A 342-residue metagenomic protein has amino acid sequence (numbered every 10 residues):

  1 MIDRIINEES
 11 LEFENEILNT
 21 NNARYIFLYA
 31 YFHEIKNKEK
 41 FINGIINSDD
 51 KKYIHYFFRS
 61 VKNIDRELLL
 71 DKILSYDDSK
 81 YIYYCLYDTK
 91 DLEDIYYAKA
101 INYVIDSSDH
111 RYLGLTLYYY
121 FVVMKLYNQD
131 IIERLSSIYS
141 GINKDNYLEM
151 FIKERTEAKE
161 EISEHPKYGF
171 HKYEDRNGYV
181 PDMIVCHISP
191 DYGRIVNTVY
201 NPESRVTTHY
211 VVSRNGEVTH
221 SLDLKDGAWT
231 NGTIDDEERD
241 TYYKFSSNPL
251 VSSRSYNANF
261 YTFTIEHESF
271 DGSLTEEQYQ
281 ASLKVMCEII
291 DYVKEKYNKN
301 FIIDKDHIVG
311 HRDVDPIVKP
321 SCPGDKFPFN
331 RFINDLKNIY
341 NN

Functional and structural regions predicted by a protein language model:
M1-I152: Ankyrin repeat (ANK) tandem alpha-helical domains that serve as protein-protein interaction scaffolds, prominent
E9-E12, L74, T198-Y200, L224-K225 (+2 more regions): "Short basic amphipathic alpha-helical interaction patches in structured regions
D65, D91-L92, V123, N143 (+4 more regions): Structural alpha-beta junctions
L86-D88, L224-D236, I289-K296: Short regulatory "switch" loops immediately downstream of catalytic or recognition motifs within protein catalytic
D91-I95, R111, D235-N248, S252-R254 (+1 more regions): Intrinsically disordered, low-complexity coil segments
E133, D191, D315: Alpha-helical and His/Cys-centered functional microenvironments
F151-A258: N-terminal catalytic cores of peptidoglycan-degrading enzymes
I152-E164, F260, T264, E268-N342: Basic/polar, cationic surfaces and motifs that engage anionic cell-wall and phosphate/carboxylate ligands
